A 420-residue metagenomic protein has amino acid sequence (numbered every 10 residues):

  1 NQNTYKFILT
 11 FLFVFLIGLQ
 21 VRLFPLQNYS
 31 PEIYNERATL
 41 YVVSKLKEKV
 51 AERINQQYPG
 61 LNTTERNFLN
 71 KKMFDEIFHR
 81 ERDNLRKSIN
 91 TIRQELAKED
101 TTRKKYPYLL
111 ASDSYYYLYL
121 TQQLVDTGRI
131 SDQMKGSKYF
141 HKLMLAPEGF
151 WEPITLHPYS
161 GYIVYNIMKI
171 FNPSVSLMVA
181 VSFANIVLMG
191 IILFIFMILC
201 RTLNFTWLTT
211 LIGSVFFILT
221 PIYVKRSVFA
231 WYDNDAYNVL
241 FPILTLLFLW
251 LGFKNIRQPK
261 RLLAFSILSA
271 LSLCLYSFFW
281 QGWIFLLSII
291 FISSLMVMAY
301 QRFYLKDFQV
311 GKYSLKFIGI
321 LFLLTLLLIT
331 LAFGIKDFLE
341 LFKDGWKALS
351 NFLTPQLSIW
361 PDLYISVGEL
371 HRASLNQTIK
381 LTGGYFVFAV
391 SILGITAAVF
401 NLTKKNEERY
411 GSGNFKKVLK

Functional and structural regions predicted by a protein language model:
N1-T101, T202, L211, V418-L419: Start-transfer (signal-anchor) and selected internal transmembrane alpha helices of multi-pass inner/ER membrane
V21-R37, T102-L110, L331-K343: Helix-to-loop transition at the C-terminal end of transmembrane segments
N90-I92, Y115, L145-A146, F183 (+1 more regions): Polytopic alpha-helical membrane proteins, predominantly small-molecule transporters/carriers
R103-A111, L143-W151, S182: Second-shell loop/turn segments in exported
Y116-L124, Y139-P173: Short hydrophobic/aromatic helix or loop-helix immediately within or flanking a transmembrane segment in polytopic
S131-Y139, F171-V179: Surface-exposed patches in mature extracellular/periplasmic domains of secreted proteins
S137-F140, F183-L203, W207-R257, R261-R302 (+1 more regions): Membrane-embedded helix bundles of polyisoprenyl
N238, L263-I267, S272-K420: Transmembrane catalytic cores of multi-pass membrane glycosyltransferases and polysaccharide-assembly enzymes
